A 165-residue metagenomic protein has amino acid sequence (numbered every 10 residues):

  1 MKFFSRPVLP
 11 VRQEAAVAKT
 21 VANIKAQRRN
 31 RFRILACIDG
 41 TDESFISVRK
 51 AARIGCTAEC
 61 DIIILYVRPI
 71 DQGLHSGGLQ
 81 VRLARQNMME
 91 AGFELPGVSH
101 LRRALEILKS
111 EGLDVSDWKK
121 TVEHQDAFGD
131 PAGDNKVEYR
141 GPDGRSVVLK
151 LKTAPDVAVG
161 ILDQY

Functional and structural regions predicted by a protein language model:
M1-R29, E106-Y165: Structural beta-alpha unit
K25-E94, S116: Small/aliphatic-rich secondary-structure junction motif
E43, L95, S99, D156: Conserved active-site and cofactor/substrate-binding residues in soluble primary-metabolism enzymes
G97-L101, L105-L108: N-terminal membrane-insertion helices
